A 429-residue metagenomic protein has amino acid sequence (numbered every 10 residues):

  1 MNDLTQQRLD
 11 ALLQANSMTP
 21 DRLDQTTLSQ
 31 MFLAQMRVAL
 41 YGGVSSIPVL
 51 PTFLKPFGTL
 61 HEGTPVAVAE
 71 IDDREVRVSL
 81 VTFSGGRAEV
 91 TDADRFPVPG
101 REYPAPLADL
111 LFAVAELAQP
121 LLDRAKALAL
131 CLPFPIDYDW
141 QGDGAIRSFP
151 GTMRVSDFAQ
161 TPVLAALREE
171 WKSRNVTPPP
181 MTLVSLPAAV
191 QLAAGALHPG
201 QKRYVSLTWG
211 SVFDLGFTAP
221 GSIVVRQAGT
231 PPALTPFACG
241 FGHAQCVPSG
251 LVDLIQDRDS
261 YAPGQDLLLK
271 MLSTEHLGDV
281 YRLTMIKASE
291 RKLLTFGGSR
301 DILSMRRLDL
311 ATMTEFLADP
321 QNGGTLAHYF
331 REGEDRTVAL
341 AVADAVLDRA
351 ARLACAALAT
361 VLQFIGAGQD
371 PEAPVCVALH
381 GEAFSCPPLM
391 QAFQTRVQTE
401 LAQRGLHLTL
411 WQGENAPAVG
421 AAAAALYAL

Functional and structural regions predicted by a protein language model:
M1-A93, P97-K126, K172, L254-L429: ATP-binding/phosphotransfer module of carbohydrate and carboxylate kinases, centering on a glycine-rich
T64-E70, A127-A129, P180-T182, Y204-T208 (+3 more regions): Short glycine-aspartate micro-motif
I71, R154-A159, P180-A189, S206-W209 (+3 more regions): Active-site nucleophile and cofactor-binding loops and adjacent substrate-binding regions of central metabolic enzymes
V76, P135-D139, F213-G216, C386: Short, acidic Gly/Pro/Ser/Thr-rich loop/turn segments
V76-V81, Q191-A193, L207, F213-A219 (+1 more regions): Short beta-strand scaffold segments in enzyme catalytic cores
R95-F112, I136-V205, A228-G250, Q391-T395: Glycine-rich phosphate-binding loop and adjoining helix at the ATP-binding site of ATP-dependent phosphoryl-transfer
P133-Y138, P187-V190, G381-S385, A416-P417: Short, internal active-site loops enriched in acidic
T218-M271: Acidic, glycine-rich loop-and-beta core segments that form the ion-binding/anion-interacting portion of active sites
